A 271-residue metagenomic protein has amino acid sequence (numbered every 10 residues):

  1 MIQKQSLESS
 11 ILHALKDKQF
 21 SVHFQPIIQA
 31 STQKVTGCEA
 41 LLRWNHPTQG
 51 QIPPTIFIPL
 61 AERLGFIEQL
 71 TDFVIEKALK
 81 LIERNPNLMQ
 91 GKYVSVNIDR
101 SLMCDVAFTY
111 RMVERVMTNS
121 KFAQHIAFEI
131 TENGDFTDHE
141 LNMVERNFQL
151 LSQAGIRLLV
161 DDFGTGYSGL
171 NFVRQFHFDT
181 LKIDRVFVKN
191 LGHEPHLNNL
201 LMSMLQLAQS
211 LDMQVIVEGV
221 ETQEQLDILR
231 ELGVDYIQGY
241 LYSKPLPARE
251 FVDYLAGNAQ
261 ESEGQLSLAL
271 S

Functional and structural regions predicted by a protein language model:
I2-Q25: Short, basic/aromatic recognition patches
Q3, A14, A30-S31, P47 (+4 more regions): EAL-family c-di-GMP phosphodiesterase catalytic domain
H23-I58: A short, well-structured catalytic beta-strand-centered motif of the EAL phosphodiesterase domain for c-di-GMP
K34-T36, F66-M143, G219: Catalytic core of bacterial c-di-GMP phosphodiesterases, primarily the EAL and HD-GYP domains, capturing alpha-helical
A40, P54-F57, F66, V74 (+4 more regions): N-terminal sensory regulatory modules of PAS/LOV and PAS-like folds
I58-P59, E68, E145, Q149: Conserved long alpha-helical elements within nucleotide-processing catalytic cores of c-di-GMP signaling and class III
L60-A61, V74-I82, M112, N147 (+2 more regions): Structural preference for long, well-ordered alpha-helical segments in enzyme cores
E83, V116-M117, E145-Q153, M202-Q209 (+1 more regions): Surface-exposed amphipathic alpha-helices with a cationic face
